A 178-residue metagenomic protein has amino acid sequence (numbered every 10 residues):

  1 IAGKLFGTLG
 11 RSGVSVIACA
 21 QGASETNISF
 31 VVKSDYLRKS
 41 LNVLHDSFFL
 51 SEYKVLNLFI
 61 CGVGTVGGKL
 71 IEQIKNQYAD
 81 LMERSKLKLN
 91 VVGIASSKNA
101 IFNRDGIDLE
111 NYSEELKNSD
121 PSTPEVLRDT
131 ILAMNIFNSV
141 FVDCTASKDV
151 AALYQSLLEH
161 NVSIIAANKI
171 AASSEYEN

Functional and structural regions predicted by a protein language model:
I1-E72, Q77: A conserved regulatory-domain signal marking ACT and ACT-like small-molecule sensing domains and adjacent regulatory
I17-A18, I164-A167: Short hydrophobic alpha-helical runs that function as membrane-insertion/retention elements
Q21-E25, D35, V63, S96-N99 (+2 more regions): Short, ordered loop/turn segments at secondary-structure junctions
L58-C61, N90-S97, F141-C144: Extended hydrophobic secondary-structure segments that form protein cores and membrane-embedded regions
L81-D120: NAD(P)-binding Rossmann-fold cofactor-contacting core
S113-V150: A structured beta-alpha segment of the ubiquitous adenosine-cofactor-binding alpha/beta core
S147-H160, N168-N178: Rossmann-fold NAD(P)-binding glycine/threonine-rich loop
